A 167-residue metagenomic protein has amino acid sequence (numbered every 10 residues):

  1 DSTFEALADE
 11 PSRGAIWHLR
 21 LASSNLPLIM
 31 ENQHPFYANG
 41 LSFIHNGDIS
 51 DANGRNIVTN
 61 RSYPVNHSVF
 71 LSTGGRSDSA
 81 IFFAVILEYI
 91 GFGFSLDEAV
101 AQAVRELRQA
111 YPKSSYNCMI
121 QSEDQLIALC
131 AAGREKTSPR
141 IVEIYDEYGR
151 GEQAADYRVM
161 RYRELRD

Functional and structural regions predicted by a protein language model:
D1-D167: N-terminal segments that mediate ammonia production and transfer in glutamine-dependent amidotransferase systems
